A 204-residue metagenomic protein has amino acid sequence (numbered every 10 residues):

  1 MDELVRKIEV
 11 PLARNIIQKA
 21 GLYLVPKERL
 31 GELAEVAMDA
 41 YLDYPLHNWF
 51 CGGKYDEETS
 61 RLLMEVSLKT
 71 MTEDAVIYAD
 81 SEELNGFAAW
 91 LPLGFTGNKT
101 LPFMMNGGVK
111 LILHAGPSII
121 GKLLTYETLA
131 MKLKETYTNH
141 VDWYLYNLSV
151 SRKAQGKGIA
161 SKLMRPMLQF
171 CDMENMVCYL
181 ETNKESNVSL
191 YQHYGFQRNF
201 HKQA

Functional and structural regions predicted by a protein language model:
G21-E35, D43: A short beta-loop-alpha structural element at the N-terminal edge of CoA-dependent acyl/N-acetyltransferase catalytic
K54-V76: Active-site rim helix/loop that mediates acceptor-substrate recognition in acyltransferases
E73-W90: Conserved beta-hairpin
F87-S149, Q155: Conserved acyl-donor/pantetheine-binding loop and adjacent beta-alpha core of acyl/acetyltransferases and related
V141-W143, F170-N183: Conserved GNAT acetyl-CoA-binding A-motif
Y146-Q155, Y179-V188, A204: Conserved beta-strand-loop-alpha-helix junction that forms the acyl-donor binding cleft
N147-V150, G156-Q169: Conserved acetyl-CoA-binding loop-helix of GNAT-fold acetyltransferases
S161, M173-N175, K184-H201: Conserved active-site alpha-helix within GNAT-family acetyltransferase domains
